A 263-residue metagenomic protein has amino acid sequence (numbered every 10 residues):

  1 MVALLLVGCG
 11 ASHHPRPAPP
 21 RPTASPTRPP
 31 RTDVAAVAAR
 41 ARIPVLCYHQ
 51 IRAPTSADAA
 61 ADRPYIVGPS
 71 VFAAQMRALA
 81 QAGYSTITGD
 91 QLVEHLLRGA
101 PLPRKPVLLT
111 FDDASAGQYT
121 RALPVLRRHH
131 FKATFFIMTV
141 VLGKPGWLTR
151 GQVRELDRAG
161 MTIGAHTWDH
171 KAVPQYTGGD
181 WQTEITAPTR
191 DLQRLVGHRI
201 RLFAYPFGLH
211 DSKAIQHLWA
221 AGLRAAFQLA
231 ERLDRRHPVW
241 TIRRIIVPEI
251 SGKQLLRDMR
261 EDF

Functional and structural regions predicted by a protein language model:
M1-A3: Sec-dependent N-terminal signal peptides
L5-G8: C-terminal motif of bacterial Sec signal peptides marking the signal peptidase cleavage site
H13, P20-T110, S115-G117, R121 (+3 more regions): C-terminal active-site subregion of NodB/CE4 polysaccharide deacetylases
S70-F72, T134-L142, F263: N-terminal pro-sequences and low-complexity stem/linker regions of secreted or lumenal proteins
Y119-A122, F131-T139: Cell-envelope/glycan interface and biosynthesis
L123-F131, L148-A165, W219-A220: Acidic (Asp/Glu)-rich catalytic clusters
F136, H166, A226-Q228: Short beta-strand and adjacent tight-turn residues that come in two discontinuous sequence segments and form the edges
T139-G143, P206-L209: Short histidine/acidic/glycine/proline-rich micro-motifs that form metal- and phosphate-coordinating active-site loops
